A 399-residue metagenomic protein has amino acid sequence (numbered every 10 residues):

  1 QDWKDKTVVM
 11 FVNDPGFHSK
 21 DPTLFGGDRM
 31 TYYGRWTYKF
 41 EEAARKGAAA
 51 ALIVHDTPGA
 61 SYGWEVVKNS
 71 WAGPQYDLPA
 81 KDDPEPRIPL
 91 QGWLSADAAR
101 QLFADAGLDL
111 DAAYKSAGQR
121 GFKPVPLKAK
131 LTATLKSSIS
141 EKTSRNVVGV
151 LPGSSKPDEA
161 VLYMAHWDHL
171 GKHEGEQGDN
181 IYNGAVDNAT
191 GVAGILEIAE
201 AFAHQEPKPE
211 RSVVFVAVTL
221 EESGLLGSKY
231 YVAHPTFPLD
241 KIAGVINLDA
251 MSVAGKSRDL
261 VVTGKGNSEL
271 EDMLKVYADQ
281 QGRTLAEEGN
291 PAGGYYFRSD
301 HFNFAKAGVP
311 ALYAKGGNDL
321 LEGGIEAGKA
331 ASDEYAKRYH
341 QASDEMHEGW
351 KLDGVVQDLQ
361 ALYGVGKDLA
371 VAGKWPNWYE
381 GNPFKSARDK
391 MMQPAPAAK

Functional and structural regions predicted by a protein language model:
Q1, P84-G184, E200-P207: Soluble metallo-hydrolase cores and metallopeptidase-like ectodomains found primarily in the secretory/periplasmic
Q1, S19-L24, H55, S61-V67 (+7 more regions): Short, solvent-exposed loop/turn and secondary-structure capping segments
Q1-D82, R87-I88, P157, N180-N183 (+2 more regions): Extracellular/luminal Protease-associated
W3-V8, K46-A51, P157-V161, P209-V213 (+3 more regions): Loop/turn elements at helix/coil->beta-strand transitions in domains of secreted/extracellular proteins
P22-F40, P84-G92, T134-S138, E176-N188 (+4 more regions): Second-shell loop/turn segments in exported
D28-Y38, E42, G59, G171 (+2 more regions): Acidic/histidine-rich catalytic neighborhood of metal-dependent amide-processing enzymes
L78-D109, K156, V218-A330, E334-Y335: Metal-dependent peptidase/peptidase-like ectodomains
A193, E200, H204, K315 (+1 more regions): His/Asp/Glu-rich mid-to-C-terminal helical/loop segments that flank catalytic regions of hydrolases
